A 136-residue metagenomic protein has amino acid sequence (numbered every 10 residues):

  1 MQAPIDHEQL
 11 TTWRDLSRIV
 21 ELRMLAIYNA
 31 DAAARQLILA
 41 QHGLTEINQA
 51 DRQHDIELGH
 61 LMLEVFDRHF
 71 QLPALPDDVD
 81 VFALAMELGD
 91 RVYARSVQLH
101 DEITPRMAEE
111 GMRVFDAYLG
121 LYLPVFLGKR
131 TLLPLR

Functional and structural regions predicted by a protein language model:
Q2-N29: Hydrophobic alpha-helical connector segments
A3-H7, L37, L44, R68-L72 (+1 more regions): General structural signal for alpha-helix termini and helix-helix connectors
L10, A26-L37, Q41, N48 (+4 more regions): Hydrophobic alpha-helical bundle segments that form small-molecule/ligand-binding pockets
L10-R14, R18, N48, V79 (+1 more regions): Short, structured helix-loop boundary elements
T12, D31, H100-T104: Helix N-cap and loop-to-helix transition residues
A26, H60-R68, F82-R136: C-terminal peripheral helix-coil segments that are non-catalytic and often amphipathic
Q49-D51, D101: Short, solvent-exposed loop/turn segments at secondary-structure boundaries
